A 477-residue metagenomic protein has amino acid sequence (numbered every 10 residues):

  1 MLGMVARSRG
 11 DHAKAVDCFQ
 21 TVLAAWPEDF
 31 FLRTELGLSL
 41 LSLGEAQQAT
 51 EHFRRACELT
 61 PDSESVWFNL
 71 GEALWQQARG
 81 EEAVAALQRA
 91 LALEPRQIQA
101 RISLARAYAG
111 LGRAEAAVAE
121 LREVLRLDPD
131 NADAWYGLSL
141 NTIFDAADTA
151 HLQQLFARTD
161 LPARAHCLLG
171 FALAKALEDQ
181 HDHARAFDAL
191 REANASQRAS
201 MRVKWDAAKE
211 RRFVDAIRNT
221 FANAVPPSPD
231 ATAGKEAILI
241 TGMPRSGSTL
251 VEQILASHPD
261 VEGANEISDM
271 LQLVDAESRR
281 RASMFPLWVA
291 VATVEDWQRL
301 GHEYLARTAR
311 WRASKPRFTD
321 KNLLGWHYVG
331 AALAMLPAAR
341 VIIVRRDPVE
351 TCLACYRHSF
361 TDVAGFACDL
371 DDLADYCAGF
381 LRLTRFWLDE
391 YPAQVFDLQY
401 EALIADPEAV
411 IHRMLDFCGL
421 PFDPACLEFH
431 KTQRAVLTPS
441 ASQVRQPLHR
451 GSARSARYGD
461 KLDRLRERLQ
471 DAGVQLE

Functional and structural regions predicted by a protein language model:
M1-R312: Alpha-helical solenoid repeat scaffolds of the TPR/TPR-like class and their adjacent stem/linker regions that mediate
A86, S246, A354, P439-S440: Short linear Ser/Thr-Pro motifs
Y136-S139, T149-D160, L169-A237, W288-A292 (+4 more regions): PAPS-dependent sulfotransferases, especially Golgi type II membrane carbohydrate sulfotransferases
I240-G242, Q253, N265, F318-N322 (+4 more regions): Short beta-strand segments
V261, A339, V395: Short, conserved active-site loop motifs that form the nucleotide-linked donor/cofactor pocket
S268-M270, P348-T351, L403-I404: Conserved nucleotide-binding/hydrolysis micro-motifs of P-loop NTPases
Y328-V329: Long C-terminal interaction/binding lobes of large macromolecular proteins
A332-A354: Conserved phosphate-donor/acceptor-positioning beta-strand/loop module used by diverse small-molecule
